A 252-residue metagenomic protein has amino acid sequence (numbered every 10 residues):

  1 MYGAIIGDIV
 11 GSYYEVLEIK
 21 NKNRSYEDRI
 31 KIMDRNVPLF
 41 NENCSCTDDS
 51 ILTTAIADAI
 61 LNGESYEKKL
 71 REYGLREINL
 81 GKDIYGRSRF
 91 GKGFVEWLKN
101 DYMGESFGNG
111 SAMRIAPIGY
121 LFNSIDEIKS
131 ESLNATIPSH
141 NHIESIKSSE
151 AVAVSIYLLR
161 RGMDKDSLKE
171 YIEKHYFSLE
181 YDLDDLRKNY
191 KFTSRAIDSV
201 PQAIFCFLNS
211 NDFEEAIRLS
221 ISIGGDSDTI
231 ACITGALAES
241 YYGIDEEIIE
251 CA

Functional and structural regions predicted by a protein language model:
M1-A252: Structured, active/binding-site neighborhoods that engage oxygen-rich ligands
